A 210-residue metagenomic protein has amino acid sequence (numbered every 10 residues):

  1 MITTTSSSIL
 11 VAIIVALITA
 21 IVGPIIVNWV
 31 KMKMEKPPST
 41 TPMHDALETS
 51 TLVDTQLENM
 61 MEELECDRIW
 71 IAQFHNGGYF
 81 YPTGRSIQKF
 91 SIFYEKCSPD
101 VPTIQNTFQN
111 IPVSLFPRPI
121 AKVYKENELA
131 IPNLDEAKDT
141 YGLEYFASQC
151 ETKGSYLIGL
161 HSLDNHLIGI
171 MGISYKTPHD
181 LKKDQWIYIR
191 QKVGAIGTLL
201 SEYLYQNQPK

Functional and structural regions predicted by a protein language model:
M1-V11: Short hydrophobic membrane-inserting helices
I9-I14, I18-P99, E202, Q206-K210: Intrinsically disordered, low-complexity terminal regulatory regions
T49-Q56, V113-P117, I187-V193: Well-ordered, non-membrane alpha-helical segments in soluble/globular domains
E62, K125, Y145-F146, I168 (+1 more regions): Secretory-pathway ectodomains
K89-K153: Regulatory sensory and allosteric helical modules in signal-transduction proteins and certain transcription factors
G154-H161: Short hydrophobic beta-strand micro-motif common in sensory/regulatory domains
H161-L167: Flexible loop/coil segments at beta-strand boundaries within sensory signal-transduction domains
G169-K210: Juxtadomain coupling helices with adjacent low-complexity linkers
